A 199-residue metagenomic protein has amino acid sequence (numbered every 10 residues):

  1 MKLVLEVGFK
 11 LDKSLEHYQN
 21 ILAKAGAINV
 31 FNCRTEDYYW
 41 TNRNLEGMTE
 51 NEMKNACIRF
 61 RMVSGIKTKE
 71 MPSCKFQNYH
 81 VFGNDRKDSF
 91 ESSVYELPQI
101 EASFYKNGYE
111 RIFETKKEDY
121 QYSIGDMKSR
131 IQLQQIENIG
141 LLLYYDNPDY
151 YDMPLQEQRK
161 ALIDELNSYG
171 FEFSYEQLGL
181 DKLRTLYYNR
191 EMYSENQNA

Functional and structural regions predicted by a protein language model:
M1-M127, E172-A199: N-terminal strand-loop-strand beta-hairpin
F9, S89-E96, L141-D149, A161: A signal for specific C-terminal beta-sheet/loop modules enriched in small/flexible residues with GP/PG/PP motifs
R61-M71, L142-P154: Short, surface-exposed, charge-dense and proline/glycine-enriched linear segments
F113-D152: Conserved, surface-exposed functional patches that form binding/active-site neighborhoods
Y150-K182: Mixed-charge, glycine-accented linear interaction segment located at domain edges/termini
